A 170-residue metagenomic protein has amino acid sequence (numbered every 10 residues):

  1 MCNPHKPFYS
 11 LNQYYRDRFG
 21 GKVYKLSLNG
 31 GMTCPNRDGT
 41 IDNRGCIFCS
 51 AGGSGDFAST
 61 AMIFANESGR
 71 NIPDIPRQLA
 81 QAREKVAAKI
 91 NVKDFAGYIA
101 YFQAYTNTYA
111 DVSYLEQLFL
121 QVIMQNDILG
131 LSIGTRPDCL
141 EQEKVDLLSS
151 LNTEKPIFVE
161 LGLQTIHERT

Functional and structural regions predicted by a protein language model:
M1-F19: Short, Gly/Pro- and small/polar-rich lid/capping loops
Y9-Q13, G30-G31, Q81-K85: Short alpha-helical segments and helix-capping/turn motifs at coil-helix boundaries
L11, R18-I75: Canonical Radical SAM [4Fe-4S] cluster-binding loop centered on the CxxxCxxC motif and its immediate flanking residues
C46, D138-N152, E168-T170: Extended, folded domain segments that form the structural surfaces/walls around functional sites
G53-V112, I128-L140, P156-T170: Core AdoMet radical
A87-N91, L118-N126, D146-P156: Acidic (Asp/Glu)-rich catalytic clusters
L115: Aromatic/hydrophobic pocket-lining residues that form the small-molecule binding cavity in soluble enzyme cores
